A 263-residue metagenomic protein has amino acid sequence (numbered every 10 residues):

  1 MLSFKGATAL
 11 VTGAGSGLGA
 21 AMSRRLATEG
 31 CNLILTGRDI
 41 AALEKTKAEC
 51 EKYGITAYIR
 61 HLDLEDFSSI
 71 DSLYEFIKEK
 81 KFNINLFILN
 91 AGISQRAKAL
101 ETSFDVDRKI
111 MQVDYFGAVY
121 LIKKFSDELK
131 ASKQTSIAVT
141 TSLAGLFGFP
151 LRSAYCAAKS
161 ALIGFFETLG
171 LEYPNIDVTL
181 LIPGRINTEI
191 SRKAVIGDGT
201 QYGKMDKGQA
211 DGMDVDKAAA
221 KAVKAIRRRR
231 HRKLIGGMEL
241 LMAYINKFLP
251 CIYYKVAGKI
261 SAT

Functional and structural regions predicted by a protein language model:
T8, G15-S16: Conserved glycine-rich cofactor-binding loop
C31-K45: Conserved glycine-rich Rossmann-like NAD(P)H-binding loop of the short-chain dehydrogenase/reductase
H61-S72, F104: The beta1-alpha1 cofactor-binding region of Rossmann-like NAD(H)/NADP(H)-dependent oxidoreductases
K98-K109: Substrate-binding pocket helix/loop in short-chain dehydrogenase/reductase
I122, A158: Active-site helix of classical SDR
S142: Residue(s) in the substrate-gating loop at a strand-loop-helix junction that position the organic substrate next
Y173-G237: SDR active-site lid
